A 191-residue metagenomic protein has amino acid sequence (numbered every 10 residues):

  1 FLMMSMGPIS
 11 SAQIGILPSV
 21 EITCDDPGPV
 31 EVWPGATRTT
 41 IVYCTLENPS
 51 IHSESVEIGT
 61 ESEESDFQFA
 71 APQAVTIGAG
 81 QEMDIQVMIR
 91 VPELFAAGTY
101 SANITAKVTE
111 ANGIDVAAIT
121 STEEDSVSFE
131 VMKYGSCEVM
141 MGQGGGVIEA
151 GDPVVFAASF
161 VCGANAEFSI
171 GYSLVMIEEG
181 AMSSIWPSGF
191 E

Functional and structural regions predicted by a protein language model:
F1-S5: Bacterial N-terminal signal peptides
I9-E191: Long beta-sheet-rich domains in secretory-pathway and surface-associated proteins
